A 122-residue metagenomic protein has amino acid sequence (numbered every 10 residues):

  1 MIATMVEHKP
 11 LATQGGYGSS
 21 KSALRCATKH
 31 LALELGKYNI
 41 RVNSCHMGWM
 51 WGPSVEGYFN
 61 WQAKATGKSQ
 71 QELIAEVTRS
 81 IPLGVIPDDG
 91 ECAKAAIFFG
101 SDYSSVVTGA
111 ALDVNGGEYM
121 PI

Functional and structural regions predicted by a protein language model:
T4: Residue(s) in the substrate-gating loop at a strand-loop-helix junction that position the organic substrate next
K9, I97, T108-I122: Short C-terminal tail/terminal secondary-structure segment of NAD(P)H-dependent dehydrogenase/reductase domains
K9-G15, K37, G84, D102: Active-site loop immediately N-terminal to the catalytic Tyr-X3-Lys motif of short-chain dehydrogenase/reductase
S20, T28: Active-site helix of classical SDR
L35-K37, M50, G100: A short hydrophobic alpha-helix cap/turn motif
G36, R41, V107-G109: Short, small/polar-rich loop/turn modules that mediate ligand/substrate recognition or access, typified
S44, K68-Y103, V107, G116: C-terminal helical subdomain
M47-G57, W61: Short, flexible catalytic-loop segment of classical short-chain dehydrogenase/reductase
